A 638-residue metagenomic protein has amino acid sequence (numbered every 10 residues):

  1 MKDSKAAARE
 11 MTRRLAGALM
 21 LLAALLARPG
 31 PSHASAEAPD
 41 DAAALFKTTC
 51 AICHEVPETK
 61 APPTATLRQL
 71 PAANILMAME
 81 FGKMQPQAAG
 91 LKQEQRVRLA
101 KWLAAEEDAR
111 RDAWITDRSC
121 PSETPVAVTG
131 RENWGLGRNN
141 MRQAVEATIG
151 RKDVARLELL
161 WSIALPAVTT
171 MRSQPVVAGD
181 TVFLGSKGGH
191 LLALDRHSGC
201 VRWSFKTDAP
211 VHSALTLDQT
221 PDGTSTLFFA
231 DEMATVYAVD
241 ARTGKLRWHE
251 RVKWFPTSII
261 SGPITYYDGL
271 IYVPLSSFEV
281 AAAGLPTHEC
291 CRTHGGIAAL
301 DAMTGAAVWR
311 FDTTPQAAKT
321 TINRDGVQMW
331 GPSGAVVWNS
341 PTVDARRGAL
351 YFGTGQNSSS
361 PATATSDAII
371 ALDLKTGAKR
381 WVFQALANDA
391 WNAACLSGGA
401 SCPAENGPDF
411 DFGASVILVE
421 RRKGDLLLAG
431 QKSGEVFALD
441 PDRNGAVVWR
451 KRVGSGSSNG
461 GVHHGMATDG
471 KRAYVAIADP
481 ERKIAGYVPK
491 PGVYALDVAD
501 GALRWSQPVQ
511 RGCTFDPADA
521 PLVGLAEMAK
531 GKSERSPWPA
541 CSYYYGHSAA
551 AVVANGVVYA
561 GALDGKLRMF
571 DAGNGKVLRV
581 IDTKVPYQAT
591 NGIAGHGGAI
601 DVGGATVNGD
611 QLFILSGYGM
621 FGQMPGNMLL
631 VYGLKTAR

Functional and structural regions predicted by a protein language model:
M1-R13: N-terminal secretory signal peptides that target proteins for export/translocation
A16-R28: Bacterial N-terminal signal peptides
R28-L45, I115-T116: Electrostatic cytochrome c docking/interface patches
E37-V56, L99: Sequence/structural segment immediately N-terminal to covalent heme-attachment motifs in c-type and related
K47, A51-K60, E80, A104 (+3 more regions): Detector for the c-type heme attachment site
I52, K60-E107, A349: Extracytoplasmic electron-transfer domains, predominantly the class I c-type cytochrome c fold
D117-L159: Blade/loop signatures of beta-propeller domains
R151-P166, L191-V211, L217-S258, Y267-G269 (+5 more regions): Extracytoplasmic/lumenal domain signature
